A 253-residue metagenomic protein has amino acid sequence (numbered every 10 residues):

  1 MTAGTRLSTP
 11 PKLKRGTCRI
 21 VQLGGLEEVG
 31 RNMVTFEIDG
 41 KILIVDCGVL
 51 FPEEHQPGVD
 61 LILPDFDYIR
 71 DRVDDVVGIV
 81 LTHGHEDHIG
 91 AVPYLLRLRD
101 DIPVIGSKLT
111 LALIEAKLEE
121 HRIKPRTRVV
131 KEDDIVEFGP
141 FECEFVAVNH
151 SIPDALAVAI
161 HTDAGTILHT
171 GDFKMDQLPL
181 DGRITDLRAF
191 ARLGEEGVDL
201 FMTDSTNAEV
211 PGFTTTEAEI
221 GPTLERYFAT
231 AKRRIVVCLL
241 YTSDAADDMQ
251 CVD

Functional and structural regions predicted by a protein language model:
T2-V80, H85-S243: His/Asp/Glu-rich metal-coordinating catalytic cores of metallo-dependent phosphodiesterases/hydrolases acting on
Y241-D253: Single conserved hydrophobic/aromatic residue that forms the stacking wall/gate of nucleotide- or nucleobase-binding
